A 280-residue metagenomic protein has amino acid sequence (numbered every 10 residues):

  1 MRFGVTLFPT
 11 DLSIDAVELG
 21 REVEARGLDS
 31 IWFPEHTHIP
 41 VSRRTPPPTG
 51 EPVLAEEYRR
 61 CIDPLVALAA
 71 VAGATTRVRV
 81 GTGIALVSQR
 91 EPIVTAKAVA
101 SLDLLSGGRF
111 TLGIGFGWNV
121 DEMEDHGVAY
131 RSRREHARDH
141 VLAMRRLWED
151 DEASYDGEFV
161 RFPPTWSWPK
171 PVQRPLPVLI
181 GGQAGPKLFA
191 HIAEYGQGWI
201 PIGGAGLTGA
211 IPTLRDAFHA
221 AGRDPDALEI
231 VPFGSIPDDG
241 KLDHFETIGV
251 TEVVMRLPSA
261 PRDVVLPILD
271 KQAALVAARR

Functional and structural regions predicted by a protein language model:
M1-R280: Active-site-adjacent structural elements that line small-molecule/cofactor binding pockets in enzymes
